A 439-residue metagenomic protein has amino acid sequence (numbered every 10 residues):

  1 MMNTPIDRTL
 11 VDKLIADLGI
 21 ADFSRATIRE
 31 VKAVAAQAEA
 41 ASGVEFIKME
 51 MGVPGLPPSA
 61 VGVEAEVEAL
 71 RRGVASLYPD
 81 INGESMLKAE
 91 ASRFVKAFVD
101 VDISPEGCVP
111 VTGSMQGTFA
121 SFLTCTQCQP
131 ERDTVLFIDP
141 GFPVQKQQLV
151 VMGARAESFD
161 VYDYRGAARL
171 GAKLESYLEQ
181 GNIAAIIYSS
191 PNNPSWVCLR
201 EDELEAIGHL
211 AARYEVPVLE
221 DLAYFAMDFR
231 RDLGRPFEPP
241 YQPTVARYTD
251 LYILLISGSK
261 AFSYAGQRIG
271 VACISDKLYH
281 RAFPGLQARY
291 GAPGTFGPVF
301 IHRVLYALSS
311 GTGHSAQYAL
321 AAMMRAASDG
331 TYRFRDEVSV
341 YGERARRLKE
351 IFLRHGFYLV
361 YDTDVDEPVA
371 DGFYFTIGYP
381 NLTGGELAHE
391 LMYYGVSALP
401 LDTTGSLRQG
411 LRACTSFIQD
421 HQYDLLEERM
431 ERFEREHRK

Functional and structural regions predicted by a protein language model:
N3, R93, A97, V101-I103 (+3 more regions): PLP-dependent enzyme catalytic core of the Aspartate aminotransferase-like
T4-Q116, M324-T331, H437-K439: N-terminal small-domain helix-loop-helix segment of the aminotransferase-like
S42, M152, R213-Y214, Y394 (+1 more regions): Helix C-cap/helix->beta junction micro-motif
G52-L56, E84, M115, F142-P143 (+11 more regions): Short, solvent-exposed loop/turn segments at secondary-structure junctions
A75-Y214, L219, F225-Y248, I253: Conserved core of the PLP fold type I
Y248-S339: Conserved core segment of the aminotransferase class I/II
C273, T376-G378, C414-S416: Short hydrophobic/aromatic beta-strand micro-patches that form the beta-sheet surface supporting nucleotide- or nucleic
G313-Q317, A321, F334-K349, L353 (+1 more regions): Conserved glycine-rich beta-strand-loop-beta hairpin in the small C-terminal domain of fold type I
